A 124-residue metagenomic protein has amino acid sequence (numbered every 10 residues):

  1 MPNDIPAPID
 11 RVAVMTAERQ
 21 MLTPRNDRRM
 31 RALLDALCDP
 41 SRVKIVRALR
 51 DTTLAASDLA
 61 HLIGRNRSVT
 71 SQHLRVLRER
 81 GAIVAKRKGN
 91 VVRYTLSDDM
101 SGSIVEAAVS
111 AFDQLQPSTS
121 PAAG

Functional and structural regions predicted by a protein language model:
M1-R29, D99-G124: Amphipathic alpha-helical dimerization/coiled-coil segments that flank or bridge DNA-binding/regulatory modules
Q20, P24-S68, K88-M100: N-terminal helix-turn-helix DNA-binding core of bacterial DNA-binding proteins
D51, E79-R80: Residues at the C-terminal ends
H61, R78-E79: Alpha-helical residues within the helix-turn-helix
Q72-H73, L77: Residues within the DNA-recognition helix of helix-turn-helix
